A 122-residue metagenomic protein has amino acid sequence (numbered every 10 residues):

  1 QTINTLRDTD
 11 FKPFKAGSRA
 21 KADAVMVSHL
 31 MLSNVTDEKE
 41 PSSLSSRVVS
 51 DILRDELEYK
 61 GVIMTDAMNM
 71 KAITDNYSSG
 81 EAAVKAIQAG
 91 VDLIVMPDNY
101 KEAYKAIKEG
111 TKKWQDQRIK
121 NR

Functional and structural regions predicted by a protein language model:
Q1-R118: Second-shell residues forming the walls of enzyme active-site clefts
